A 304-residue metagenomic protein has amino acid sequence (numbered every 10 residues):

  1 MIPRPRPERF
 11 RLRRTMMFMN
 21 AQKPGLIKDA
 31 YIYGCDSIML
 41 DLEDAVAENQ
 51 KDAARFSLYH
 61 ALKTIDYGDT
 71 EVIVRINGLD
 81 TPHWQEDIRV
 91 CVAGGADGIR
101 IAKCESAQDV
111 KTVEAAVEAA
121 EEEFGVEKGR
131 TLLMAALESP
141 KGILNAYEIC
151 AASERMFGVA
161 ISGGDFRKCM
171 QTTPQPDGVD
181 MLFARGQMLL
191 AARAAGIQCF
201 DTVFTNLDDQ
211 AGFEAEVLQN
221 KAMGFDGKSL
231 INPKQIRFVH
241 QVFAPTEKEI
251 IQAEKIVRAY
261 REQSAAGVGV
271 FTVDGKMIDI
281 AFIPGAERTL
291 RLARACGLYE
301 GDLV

Functional and structural regions predicted by a protein language model:
M1-V304: Expand to "…catalyze enediolate/carbanion chemistry for C-C bond making/breaking, isomerization, decarboxylation
